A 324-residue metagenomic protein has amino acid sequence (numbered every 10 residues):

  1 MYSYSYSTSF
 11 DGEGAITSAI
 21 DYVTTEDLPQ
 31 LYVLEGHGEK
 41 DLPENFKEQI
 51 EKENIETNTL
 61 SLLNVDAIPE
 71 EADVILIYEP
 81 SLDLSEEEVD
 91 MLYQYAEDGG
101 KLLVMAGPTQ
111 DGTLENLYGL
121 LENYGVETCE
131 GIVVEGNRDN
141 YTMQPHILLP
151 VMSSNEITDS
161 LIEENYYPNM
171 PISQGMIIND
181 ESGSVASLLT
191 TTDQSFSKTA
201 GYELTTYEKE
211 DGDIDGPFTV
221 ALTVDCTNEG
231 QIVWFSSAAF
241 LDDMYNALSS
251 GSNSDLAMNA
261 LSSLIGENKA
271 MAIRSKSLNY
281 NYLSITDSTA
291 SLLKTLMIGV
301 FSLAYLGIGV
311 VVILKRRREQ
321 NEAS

Functional and structural regions predicted by a protein language model:
M1-S324: Short, surface-exposed patches at the edges or C-terminal ends of soluble domains, predominantly
